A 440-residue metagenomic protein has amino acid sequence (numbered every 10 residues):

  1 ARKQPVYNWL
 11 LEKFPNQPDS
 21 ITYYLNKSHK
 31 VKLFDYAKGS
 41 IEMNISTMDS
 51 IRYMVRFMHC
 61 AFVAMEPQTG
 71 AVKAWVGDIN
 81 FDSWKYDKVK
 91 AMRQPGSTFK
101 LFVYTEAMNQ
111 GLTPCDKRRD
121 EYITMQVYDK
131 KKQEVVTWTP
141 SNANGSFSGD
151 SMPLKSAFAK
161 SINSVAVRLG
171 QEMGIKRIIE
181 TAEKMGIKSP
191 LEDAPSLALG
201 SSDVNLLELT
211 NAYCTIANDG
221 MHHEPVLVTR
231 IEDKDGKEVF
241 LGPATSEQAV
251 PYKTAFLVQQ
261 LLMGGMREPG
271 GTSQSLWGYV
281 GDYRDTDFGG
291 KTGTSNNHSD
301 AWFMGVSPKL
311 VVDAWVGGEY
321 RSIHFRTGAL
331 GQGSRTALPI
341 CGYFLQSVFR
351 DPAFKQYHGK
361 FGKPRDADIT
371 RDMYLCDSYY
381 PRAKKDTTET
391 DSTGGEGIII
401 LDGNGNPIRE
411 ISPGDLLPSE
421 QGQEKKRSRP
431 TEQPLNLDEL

Functional and structural regions predicted by a protein language model:
A1-E66, W75-V76, F81-K88, F99 (+2 more regions): A penicillin-recognizing enzyme superfamily signal
V55-V72, F99, T105, N109 (+3 more regions): C-terminal substrate/ligand-recognition segments
T69-G70, M92-D120, Q126, A157 (+4 more regions): Active-site SXXK
A71-V72, E238, P407: Hydrophobic "anchor" residues
V72-K73, N80, K85, P95-M108 (+7 more regions): Extended, hydrophobic alpha-helical segments in both membrane/secreted and soluble proteins
L112-K176, H222, K234-Q259, M263: Conserved catalytic neighborhood of penicillin-recognizing serine enzymes
K132-P140, E172-N211, G220, E224-P225: Mid-domain, small-residue-enriched loop/turn segments at the edges of structured enzyme/sensor domains
T370-L440: Low-complexity, Gly/Ser/Thr/Pro-rich intrinsically disordered linker/tail segments
